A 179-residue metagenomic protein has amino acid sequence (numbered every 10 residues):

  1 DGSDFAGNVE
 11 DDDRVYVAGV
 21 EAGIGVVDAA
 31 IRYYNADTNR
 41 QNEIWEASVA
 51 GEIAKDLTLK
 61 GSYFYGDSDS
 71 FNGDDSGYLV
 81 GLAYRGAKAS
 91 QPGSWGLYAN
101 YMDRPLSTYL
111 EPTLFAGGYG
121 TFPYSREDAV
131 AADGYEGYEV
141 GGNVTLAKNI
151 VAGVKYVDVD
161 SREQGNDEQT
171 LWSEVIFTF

Functional and structural regions predicted by a protein language model:
D1-Y16, E21-G23: Contiguous mid-protein beta-loop-alpha structural module that forms a pocket-lining wall or clamp of enzyme active
E21-F179: Outer-membrane beta-barrel pore domains
